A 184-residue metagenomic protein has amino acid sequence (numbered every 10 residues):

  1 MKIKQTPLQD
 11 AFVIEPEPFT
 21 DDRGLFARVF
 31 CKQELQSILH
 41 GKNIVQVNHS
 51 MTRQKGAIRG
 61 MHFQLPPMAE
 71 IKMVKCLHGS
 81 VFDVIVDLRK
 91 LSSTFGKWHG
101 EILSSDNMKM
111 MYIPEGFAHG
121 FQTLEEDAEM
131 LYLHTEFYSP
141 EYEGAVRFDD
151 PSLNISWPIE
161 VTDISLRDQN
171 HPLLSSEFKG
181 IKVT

Functional and structural regions predicted by a protein language model:
M1-D106, D127, H134-T184: Non-catalytic, conserved peripheral segments adjacent to functional cores
L103-E126: Conserved metal-binding segment of the jelly-roll/cupin
